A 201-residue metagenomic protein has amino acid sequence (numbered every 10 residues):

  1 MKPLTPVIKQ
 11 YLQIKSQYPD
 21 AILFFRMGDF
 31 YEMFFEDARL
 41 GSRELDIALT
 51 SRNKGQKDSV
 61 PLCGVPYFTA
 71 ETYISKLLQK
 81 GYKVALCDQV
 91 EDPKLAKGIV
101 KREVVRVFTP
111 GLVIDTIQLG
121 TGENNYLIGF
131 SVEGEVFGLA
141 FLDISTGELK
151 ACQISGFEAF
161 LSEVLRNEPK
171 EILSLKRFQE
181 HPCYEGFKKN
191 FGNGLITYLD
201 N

Functional and structural regions predicted by a protein language model:
M1-N201: Basic, polar low-complexity surface loops/patches
